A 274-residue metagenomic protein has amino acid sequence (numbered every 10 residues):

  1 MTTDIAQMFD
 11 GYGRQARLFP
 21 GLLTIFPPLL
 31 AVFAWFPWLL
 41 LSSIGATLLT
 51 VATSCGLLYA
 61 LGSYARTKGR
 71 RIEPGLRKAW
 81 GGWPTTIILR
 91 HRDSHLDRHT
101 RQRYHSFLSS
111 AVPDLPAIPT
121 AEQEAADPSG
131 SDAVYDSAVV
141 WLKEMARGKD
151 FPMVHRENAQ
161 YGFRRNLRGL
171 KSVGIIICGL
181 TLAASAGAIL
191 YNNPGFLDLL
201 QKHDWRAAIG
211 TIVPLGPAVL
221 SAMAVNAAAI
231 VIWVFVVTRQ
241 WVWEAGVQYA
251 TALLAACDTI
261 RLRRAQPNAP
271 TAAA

Functional and structural regions predicted by a protein language model:
M1-L18, H203, A208-G216, V231-A274: Cytosolic/matrix-facing juxtamembrane and C-terminal tails of multi-pass cellular membrane proteins
M1-R101, Q240: N-terminal first transmembrane alpha-helix
D10-I25, L142-L197, P217-M223: Transmembrane alpha-helical segments and their cytosolic interface motifs in multi-pass membrane proteins
L39-S54, G187-L190, P194-A229: Hydrophobic alpha-helical transmembrane segments
T47-A65, C178-A183, A218-R239: Alpha-helical membrane-embedded segments
A60, R168-G174, E244, Q248: Short, well-structured alpha-helical interface segments that form or flank functional binding sites
E73-H155: Charge-rich cytosolic interhelical loops and cytosolic tails of multi-pass membrane proteins
